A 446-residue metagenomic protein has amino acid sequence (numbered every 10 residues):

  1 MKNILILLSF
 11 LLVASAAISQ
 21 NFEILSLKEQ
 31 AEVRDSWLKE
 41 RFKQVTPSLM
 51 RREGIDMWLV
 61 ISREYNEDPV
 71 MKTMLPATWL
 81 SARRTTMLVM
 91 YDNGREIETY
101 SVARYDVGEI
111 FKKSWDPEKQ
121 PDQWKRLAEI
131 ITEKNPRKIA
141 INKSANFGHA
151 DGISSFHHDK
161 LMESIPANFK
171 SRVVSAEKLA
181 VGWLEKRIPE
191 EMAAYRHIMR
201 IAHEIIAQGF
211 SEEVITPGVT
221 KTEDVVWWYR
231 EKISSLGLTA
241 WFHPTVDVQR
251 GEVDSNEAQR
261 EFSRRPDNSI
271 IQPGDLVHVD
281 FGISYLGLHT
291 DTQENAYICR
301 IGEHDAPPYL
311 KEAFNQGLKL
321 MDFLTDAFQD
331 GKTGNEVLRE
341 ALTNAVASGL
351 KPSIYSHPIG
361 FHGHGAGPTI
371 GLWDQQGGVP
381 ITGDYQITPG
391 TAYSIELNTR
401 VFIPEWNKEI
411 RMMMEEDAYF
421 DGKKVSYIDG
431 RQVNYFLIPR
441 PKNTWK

Functional and structural regions predicted by a protein language model:
I4-V13: Sec-dependent N-terminal signal peptides
S15-S19: Sec/Tat signal peptide C-region and signal peptidase I cleavage site
Q20-K446: Active-site neighborhoods and metal-handling regions in enzymes and metal-associated proteins
